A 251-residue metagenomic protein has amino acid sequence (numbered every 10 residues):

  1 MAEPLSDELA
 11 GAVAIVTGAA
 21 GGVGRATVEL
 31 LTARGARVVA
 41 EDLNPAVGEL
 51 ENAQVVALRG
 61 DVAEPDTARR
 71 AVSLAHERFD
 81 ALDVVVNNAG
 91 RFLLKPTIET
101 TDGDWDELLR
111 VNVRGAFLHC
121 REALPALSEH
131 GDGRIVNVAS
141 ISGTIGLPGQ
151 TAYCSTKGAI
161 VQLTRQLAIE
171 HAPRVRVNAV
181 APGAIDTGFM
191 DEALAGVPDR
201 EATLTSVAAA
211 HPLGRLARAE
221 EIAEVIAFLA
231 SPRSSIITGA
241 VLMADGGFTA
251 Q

Functional and structural regions predicted by a protein language model:
V13, A20-G21: Conserved glycine-rich cofactor-binding loop
F79, F117-C120, D132, R215-A244 (+1 more regions): C-terminal substrate-recognition "lid" of short-chain dehydrogenase/reductases
P96-T97, T101-L109, I135, V207: Substrate-binding pocket helix/loop in short-chain dehydrogenase/reductase
I98, I145-T151, G214, P232: Active-site loop immediately N-terminal to the catalytic Tyr-X3-Lys motif of short-chain dehydrogenase/reductase
C120, T156, T164: Active-site helix of classical SDR
P125, A168-P173, S235: Alpha-helical segment proximal to the catalytic Tyr-Lys
S140: Residue(s) in the substrate-gating loop at a strand-loop-helix junction that position the organic substrate next
